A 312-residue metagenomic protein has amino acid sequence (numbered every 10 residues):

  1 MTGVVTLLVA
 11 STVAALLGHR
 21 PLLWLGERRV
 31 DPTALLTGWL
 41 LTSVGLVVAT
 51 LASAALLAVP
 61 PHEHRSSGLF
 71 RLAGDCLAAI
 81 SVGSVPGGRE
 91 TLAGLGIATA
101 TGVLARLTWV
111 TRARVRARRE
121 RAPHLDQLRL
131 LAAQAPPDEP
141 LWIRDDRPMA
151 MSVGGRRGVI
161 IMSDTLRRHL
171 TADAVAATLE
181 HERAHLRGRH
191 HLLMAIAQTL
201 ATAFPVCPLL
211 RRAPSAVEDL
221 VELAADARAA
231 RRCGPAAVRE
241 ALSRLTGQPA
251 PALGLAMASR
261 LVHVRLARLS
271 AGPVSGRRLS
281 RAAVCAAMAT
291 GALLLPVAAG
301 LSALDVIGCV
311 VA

Functional and structural regions predicted by a protein language model:
M1-A135, S275-A312: Hydrophobic or amphipathic, alpha-helical segments that drive membrane association/targeting
G18, L22-L35, P61, L92 (+3 more regions): Polar-ligand-bearing catalytic/cofactor-coordination segments of membrane-embedded or membrane-tethered inner-membrane
